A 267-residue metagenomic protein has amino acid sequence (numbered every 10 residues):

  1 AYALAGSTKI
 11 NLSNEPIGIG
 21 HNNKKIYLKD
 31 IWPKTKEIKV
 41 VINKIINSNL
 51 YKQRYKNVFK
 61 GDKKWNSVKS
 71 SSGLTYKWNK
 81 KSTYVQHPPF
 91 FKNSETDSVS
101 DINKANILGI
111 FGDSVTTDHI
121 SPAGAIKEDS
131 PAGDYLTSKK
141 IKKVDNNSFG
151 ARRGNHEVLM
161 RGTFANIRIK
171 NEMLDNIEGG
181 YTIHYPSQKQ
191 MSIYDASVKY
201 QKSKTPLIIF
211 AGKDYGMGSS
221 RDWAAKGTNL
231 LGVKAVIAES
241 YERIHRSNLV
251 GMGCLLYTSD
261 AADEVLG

Functional and structural regions predicted by a protein language model:
A1-Y51: Mobile "lid/hinge" segments at catalytic clefts and subdomain interfaces of large enzymes
L4-L12, K139-K143, A235-V236: A generic secondary-structure signal for well-formed alpha-helical elements
L4-S7, K226-G232, V250-M252: Alpha-helix C-terminal capping segments
E15-I31, V58-S72, R152-N155, L159 (+1 more regions): A glycine-rich phosphate-binding loop feature that marks nucleotide/adenosyl-phosphate handling sites
V68-K234: Non-catalytic terminal/interface segments that mediate subunit docking, oligomerization, and allosteric communication
K234-E239, L255-L256: Short hydrophobic alpha-helical runs that function as membrane-insertion/retention elements
R243-L256: Active-site-proximal loop->helix
Y257-E264: Conserved small/polar residues in nucleotide/adenosyl-binding loops
